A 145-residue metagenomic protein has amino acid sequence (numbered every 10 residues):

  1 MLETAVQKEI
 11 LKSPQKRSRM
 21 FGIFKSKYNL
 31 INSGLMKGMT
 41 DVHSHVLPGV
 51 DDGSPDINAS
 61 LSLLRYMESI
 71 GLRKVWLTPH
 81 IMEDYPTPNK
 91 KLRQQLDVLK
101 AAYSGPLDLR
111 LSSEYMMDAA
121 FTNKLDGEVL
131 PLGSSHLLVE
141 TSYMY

Functional and structural regions predicted by a protein language model:
L2-L109: An N-terminally biased module of ancient metal coordination in phosphate/nucleic-acid-related enzymes
P88-Y145: Extended substrate/RNA-proximal surfaces in nucleic-acid metabolism proteins
